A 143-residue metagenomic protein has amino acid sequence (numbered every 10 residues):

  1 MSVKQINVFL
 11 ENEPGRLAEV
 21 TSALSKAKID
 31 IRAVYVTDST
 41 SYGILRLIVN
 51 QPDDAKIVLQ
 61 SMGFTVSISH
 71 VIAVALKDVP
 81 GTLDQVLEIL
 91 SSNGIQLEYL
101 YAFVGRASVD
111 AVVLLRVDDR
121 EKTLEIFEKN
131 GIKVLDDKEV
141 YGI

Functional and structural regions predicted by a protein language model:
M1-I143: A conserved regulatory-domain signal marking ACT and ACT-like small-molecule sensing domains and adjacent regulatory
